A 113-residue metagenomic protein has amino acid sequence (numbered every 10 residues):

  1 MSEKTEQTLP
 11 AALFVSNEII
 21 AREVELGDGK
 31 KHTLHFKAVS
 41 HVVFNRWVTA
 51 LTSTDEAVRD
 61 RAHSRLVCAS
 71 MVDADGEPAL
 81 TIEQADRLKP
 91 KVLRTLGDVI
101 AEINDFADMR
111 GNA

Functional and structural regions predicted by a protein language model:
M1-I20: Extended acidic low-complexity intrinsically disordered regions
E18-G29: Short acidic-hydrophobic surface loop/beta-edge motif
K30-A113: Short, surface-exposed, charged amphipathic helix/loop patches that serve as local interaction elements
